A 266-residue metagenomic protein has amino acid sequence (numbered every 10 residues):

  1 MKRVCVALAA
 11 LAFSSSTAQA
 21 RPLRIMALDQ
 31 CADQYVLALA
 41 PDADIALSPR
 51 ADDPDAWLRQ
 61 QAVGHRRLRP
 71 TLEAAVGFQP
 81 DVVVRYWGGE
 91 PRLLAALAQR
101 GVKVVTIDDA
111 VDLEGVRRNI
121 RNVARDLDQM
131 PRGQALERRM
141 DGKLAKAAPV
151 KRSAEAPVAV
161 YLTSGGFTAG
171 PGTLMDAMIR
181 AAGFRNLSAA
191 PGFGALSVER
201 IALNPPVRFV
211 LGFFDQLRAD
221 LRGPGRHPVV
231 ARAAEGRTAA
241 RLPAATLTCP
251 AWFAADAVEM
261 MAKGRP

Functional and structural regions predicted by a protein language model:
C5-S15: Bacterial N-terminal signal peptides
S16-A20: Sec/Tat signal peptide C-region and signal peptidase I cleavage site
R21-L39, P131-F184: Basic- and aromatic-lined ligand-binding clefts that recognize polyanionic substrates
L23-R24, L28, E114-L127, Q134 (+1 more regions): Structured C-terminal subdomain patch of bacterial secreted/periplasmic proteins
R24-F78, V82-G88, A190, N204: A short, structured surface patch at a secondary-structure boundary
D33-A38, D53-L58, F167-P171, L211 (+2 more regions): Short, solvent-exposed loop/turn elements at domain surfaces
P49-P54, Q61-G64, T168-G194: Alpha-helical, coiled-coil/dimerization segments enriched in small aliphatic residues
D108-N122, A156-L174, A219: Extracytoplasmic ligand-binding site segments that recognize negatively charged/polar headgroups
